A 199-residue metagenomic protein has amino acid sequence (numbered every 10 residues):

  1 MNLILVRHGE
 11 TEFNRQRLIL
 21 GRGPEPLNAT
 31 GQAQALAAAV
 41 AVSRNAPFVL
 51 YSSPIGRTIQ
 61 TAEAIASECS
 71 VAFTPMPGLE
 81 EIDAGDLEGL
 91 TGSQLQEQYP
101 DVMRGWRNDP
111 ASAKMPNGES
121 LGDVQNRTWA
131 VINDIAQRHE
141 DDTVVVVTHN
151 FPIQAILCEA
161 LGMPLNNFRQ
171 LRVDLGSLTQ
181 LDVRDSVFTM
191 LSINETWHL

Functional and structural regions predicted by a protein language model:
N2, A38, V71-T74, I82-E97 (+2 more regions): Acidic, low-complexity terminal tails and accessory targeting/binding regions of phosphate-metabolizing enzymes
L3, F48, D142-N150: Generic beta-sheet signal
R7-C69, P75: Active-site-proximal alpha-helix that buttresses catalytic centers in soluble enzyme cores
T11, P152-I153: Short active-site segment of divalent metal-dependent hydrolases/proteases that encodes the spacing between
N28, Q32, I55, Q96 (+2 more regions): Amphipathic, non-transmembrane alpha-helical scaffold segments
L36-S43, Q125, W129-Q137, L157: Generic structural signal for well-ordered alpha-helical scaffold segments
S52-S53, N126, V147-T148: Short beta-strand scaffold positions
V102-D123: Short glycine/proline- and acidic residue-enriched helix-loop micro-motifs that form flexible lids or anion-recognition
